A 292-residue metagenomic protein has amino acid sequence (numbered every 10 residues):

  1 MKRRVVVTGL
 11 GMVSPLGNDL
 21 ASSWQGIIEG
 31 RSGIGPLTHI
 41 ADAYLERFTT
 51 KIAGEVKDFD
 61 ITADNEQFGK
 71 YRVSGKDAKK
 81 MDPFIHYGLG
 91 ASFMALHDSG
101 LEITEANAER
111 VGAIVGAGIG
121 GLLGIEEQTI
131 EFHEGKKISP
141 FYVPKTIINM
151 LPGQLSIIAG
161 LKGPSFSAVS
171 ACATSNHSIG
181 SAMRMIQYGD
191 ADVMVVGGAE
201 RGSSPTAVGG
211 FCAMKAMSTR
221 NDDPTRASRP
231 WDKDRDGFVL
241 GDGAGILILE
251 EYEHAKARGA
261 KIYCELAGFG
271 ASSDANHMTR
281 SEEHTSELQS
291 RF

Functional and structural regions predicted by a protein language model:
M1-K2, P36-G90, I119-S181, D190 (+1 more regions): Conserved catalytic cysteine-centered active-site region of acyl-thioester-dependent Claisen-condensing enzymes
M1-S14, N18-L20, P36, G75-E105: N-terminal amphipathic, basic-rich helices that act as targeting or association modules
R4-T8, G35, D222-S286: Condensing-enzyme catalytic core mediating Claisen C-C bond formation in acyl metabolism
V6, E105-V115, S165-S170, A191-A199 (+1 more regions): Beta-strand segments within the central parallel beta-sheet cores of soluble alpha/beta enzyme folds
D19-R31: Short Gly/aromatic-enriched secondary-structure transition segments
D64-N65, A95-N107, A255-I262, S286: Phosphate/pyrophosphate-binding loops at sites that engage ATP/ADP/AMP, CoA/4′-phosphopantetheine, polyphosphate
E287-F292: Short "domain-exit" segments at the C-terminal end of structured domains
